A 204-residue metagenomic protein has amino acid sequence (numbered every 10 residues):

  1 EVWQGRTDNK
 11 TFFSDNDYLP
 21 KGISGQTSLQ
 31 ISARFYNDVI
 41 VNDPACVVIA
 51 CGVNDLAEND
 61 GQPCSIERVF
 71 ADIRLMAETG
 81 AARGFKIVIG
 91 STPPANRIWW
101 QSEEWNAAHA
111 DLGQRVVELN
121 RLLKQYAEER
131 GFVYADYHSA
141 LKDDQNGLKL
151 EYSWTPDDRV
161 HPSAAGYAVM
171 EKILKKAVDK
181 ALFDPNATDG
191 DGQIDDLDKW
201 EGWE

Functional and structural regions predicted by a protein language model:
E1-C46, A187: Serine-esterase "nucleophile elbow" of acetyl-processing enzymes
K21-Q26, C51-V53, G61: Cell-envelope and extracellular/periplasmic
S28-A45, D60-A77, A81: Catalytic-core regions of hydrolytic enzymes
A45, A82-K86, F132: A short helix->loop->beta-strand "cap" motif at the edges of active sites that frequently abuts
A50-L56, A77-V116: Active-site segments of SGNH/GDSL-like serine hydrolases that catalyze O-acetyl group transfer/hydrolysis on lipids
L56-G61, I66, R97-Q101, D144: Extracytoplasmic/secreted cell-surface and envelope-processing proteins
P94-E204: Catalytic His-Asp segment of secreted/periplasmic serine-dependent ester chemistry enzymes
